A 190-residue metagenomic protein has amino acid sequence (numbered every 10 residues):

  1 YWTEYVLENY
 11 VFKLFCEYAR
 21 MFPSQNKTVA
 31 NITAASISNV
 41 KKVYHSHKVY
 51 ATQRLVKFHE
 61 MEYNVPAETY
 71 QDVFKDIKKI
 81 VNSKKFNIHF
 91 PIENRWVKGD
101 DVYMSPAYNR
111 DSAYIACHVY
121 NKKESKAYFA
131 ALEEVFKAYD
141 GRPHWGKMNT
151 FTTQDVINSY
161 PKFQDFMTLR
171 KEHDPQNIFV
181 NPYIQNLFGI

Functional and structural regions predicted by a protein language model:
Y1-I190: Noncatalytic alpha-helical scaffold of FAD-dependent oxidoreductases
